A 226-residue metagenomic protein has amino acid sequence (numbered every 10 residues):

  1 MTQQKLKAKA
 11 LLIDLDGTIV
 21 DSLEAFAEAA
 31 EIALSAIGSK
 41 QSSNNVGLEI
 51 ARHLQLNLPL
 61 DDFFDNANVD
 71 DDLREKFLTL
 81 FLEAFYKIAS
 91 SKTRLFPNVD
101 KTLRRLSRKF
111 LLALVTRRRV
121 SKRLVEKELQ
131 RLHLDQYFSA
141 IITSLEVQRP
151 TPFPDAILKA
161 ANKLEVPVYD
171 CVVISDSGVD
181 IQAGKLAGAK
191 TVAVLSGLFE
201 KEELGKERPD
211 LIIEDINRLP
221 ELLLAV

Functional and structural regions predicted by a protein language model:
M1-L11, S35, R104, K122 (+1 more regions): Asp-based, Mg2+/Mn2+-dependent phosphohydrolase catalytic module
Q4-R108, S121-K122: N-terminal helical cap/lid subdomain that shapes the substrate entry/recognition surface in HAD-like hydrolases
K109-F110, G188: Glycine-centered short loops/turns at secondary-structure junctions
R118: Acidic/histidine-rich catalytic cores and adjacent linkers of DNA breakage/strand-transfer/modification proteins
